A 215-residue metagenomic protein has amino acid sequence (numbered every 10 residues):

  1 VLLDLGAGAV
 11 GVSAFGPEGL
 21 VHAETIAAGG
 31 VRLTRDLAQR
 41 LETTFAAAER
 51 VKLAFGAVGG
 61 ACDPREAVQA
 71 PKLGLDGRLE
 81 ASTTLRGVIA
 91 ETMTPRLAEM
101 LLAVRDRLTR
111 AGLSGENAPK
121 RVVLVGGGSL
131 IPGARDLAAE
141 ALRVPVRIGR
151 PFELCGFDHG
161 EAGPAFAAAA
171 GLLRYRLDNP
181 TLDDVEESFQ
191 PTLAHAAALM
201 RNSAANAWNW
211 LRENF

Functional and structural regions predicted by a protein language model:
L2, G11-F215: Helical "lid/coupling" subdomains associated with nucleotide-phosphate turnover
A7: Short, glycine/acidic-enriched loop or turn micro-motifs at the edges of active sites
